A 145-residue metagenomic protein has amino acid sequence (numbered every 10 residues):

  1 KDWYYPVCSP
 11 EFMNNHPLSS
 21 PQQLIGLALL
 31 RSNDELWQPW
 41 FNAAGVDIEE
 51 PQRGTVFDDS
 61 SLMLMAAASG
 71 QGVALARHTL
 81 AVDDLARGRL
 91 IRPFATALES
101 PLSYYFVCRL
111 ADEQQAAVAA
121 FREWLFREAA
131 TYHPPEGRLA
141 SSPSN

Functional and structural regions predicted by a protein language model:
K1-Q71, A76-P101, E128-N145: C-terminal regulatory
V7-P10, Y104-Q114: A bilobed periplasmic-binding-protein/Venus flytrap-type ligand-binding module shared by bacterial periplasmic
V118-A130: Bilobed periplasmic-binding protein/Venus flytrap-like ligand-binding cleft at the lobe interface of extracytoplasmic
